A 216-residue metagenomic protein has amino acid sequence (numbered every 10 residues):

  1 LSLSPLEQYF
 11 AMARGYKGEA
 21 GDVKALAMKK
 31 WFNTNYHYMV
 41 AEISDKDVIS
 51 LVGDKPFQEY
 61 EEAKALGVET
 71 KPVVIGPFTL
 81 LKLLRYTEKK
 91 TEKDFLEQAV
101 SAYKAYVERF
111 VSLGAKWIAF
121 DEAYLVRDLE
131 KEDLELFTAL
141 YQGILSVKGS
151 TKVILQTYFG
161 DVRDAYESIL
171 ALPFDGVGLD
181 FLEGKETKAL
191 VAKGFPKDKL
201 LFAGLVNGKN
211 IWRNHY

Functional and structural regions predicted by a protein language model:
L1-Y216: Domain-level signal for soluble alpha/beta catalytic cores
